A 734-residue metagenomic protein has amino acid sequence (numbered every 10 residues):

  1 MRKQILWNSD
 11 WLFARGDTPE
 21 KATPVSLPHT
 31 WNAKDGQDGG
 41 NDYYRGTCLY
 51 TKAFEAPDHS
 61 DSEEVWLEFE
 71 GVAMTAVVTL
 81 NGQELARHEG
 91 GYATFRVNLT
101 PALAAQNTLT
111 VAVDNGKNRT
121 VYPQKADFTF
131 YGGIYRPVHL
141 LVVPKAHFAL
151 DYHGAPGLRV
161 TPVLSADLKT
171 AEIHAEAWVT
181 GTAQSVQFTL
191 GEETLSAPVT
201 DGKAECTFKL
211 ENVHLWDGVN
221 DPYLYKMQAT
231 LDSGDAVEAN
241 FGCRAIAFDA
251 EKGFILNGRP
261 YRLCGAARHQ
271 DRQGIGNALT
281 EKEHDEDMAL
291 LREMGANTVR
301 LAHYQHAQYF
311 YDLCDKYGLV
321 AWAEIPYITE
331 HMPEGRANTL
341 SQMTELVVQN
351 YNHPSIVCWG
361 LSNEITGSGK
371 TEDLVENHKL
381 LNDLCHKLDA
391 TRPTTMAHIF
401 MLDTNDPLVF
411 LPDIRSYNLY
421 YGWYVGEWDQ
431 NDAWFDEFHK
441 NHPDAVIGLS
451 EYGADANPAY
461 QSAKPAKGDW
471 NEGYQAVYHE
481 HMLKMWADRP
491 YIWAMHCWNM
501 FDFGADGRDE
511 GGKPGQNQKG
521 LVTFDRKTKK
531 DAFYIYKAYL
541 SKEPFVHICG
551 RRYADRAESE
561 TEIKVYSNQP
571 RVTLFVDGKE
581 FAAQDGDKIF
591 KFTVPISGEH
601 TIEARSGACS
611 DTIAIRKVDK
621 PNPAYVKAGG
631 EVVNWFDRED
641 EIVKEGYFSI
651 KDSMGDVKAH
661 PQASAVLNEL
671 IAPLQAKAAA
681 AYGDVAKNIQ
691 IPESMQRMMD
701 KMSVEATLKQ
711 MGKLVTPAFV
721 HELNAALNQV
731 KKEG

Functional and structural regions predicted by a protein language model:
M1-H303, G318-A321, Q342, V357-L361 (+4 more regions): Secreted/periplasmic carbohydrate-active enzymes, especially glycoside hydrolases
M1-R2, K732-G734: Basic/polar N-terminal segments that are highly enriched at the extreme N-terminus, encompassing both cleavable
M1-R2, T30-G36, G116-N118, E211-V213 (+3 more regions): Short, charged low-complexity linear motifs
P19-W31, T523, A680-M695: Short, charge- and proline-biased low-complexity linear segments that act as flexible interaction/docking motifs
V72-K145, K464-S541, L670-I671, S694-K713 (+2 more regions): Long, contiguous interaction/targeting segments characteristic of exported/extracellular or secretory-pathway proteins
H174, M288-L291, T298-T528, A532-Y539 (+3 more regions): Substrate-binding/catalytic cleft of secreted carbohydrate-active enzymes, primarily glycoside hydrolases
R638-L727, K731: Compact, charge-rich alpha-helical regulatory domains located at protein termini
